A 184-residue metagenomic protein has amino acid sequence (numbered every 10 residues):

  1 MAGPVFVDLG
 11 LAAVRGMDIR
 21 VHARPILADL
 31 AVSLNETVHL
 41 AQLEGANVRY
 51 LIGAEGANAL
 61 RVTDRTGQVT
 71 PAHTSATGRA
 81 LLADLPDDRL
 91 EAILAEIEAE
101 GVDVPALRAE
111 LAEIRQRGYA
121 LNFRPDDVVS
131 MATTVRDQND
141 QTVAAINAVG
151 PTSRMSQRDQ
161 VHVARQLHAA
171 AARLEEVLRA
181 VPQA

Functional and structural regions predicted by a protein language model:
M1-I93: Amphipathic alpha-helical effector-binding/dimerization core of metabolite-sensing transcriptional regulators
G10-M17, L94-I97, G150, R154 (+1 more regions): Short amphipathic alpha-helical interaction patches enriched in hydrophobic/aromatic residues with interspersed Lys/Arg
G16, R20, L121, V181-A184: Short, polar/charged, Gly/Pro-enriched helix-capping and turn/loop motifs at alpha-helix termini and inter-helix linkers
A31, L82, A95, A112-R115 (+1 more regions): Alpha-helix boundary recognition
L85-D88, L111-I114, G118, L178: A general structural signal marking secondary-structure boundaries and capping sites
A92-E100, V104, H168-A184: Cysteine/selenocysteine-centered motifs that mediate thiol-based redox chemistry or coordinate metal-sulfur cofactors
E100-A171: Extended hydrophobic
